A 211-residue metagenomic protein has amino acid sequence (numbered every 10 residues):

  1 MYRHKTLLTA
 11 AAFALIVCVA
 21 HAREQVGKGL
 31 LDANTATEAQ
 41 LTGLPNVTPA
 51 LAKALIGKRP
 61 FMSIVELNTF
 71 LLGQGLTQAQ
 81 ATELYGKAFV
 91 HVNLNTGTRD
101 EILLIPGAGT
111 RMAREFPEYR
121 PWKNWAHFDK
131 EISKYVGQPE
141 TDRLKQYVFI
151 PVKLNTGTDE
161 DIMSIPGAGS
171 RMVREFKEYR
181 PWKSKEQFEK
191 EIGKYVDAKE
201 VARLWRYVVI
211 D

Functional and structural regions predicted by a protein language model:
M1-T6: Positively charged n-region of N-terminal signal peptides that target proteins for export
T9-V17: Bacterial N-terminal signal peptides
C18-R23: Sec/Tat signal peptide C-region and signal peptidase I cleavage site
E24, G57-K58, V65, T69-N95 (+2 more regions): Alpha-helical interaction/regulatory segments in DNA maintenance proteins
E38-L44, A52, I56, I64 (+14 more regions): Extracytoplasmic/secreted envelope proteins and their assembly/folding machinery, especially bacterial periplasmic
T48-P49, G109, G169, D197: Small-residue hinge/turn detector
K58-P60, Y119-P121, Y179-P181: Residue-level signature of tetratricopeptide-repeat
H91, T96-R111, P151-R171, F176: Short, solvent-exposed interaction modules
